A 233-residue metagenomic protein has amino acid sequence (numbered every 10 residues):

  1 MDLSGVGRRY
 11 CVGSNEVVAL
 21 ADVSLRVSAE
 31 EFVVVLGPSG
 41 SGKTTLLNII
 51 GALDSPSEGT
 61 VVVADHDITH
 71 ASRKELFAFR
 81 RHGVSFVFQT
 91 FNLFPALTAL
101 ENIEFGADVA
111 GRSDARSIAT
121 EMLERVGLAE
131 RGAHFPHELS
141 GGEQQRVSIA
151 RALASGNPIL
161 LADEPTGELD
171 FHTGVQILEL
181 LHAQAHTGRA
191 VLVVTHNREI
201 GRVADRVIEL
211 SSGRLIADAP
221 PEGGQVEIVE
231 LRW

Functional and structural regions predicted by a protein language model:
M1-A204, L210-S212: ABC family nucleotide-binding domain
R214-W233: Conserved beta-strand-loop-alpha-helix hinge in the C-terminal portion of ABC ATPase nucleotide-binding domains
